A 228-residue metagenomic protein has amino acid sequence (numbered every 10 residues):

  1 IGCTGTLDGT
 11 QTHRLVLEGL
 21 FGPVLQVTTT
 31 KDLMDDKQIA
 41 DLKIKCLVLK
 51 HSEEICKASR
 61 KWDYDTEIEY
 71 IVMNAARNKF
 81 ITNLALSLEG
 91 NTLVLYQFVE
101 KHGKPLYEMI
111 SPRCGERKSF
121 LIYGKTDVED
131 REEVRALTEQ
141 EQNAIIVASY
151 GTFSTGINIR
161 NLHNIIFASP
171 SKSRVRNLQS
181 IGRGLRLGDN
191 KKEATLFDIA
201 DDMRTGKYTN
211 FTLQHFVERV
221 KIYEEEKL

Functional and structural regions predicted by a protein language model:
I1, N91, E141-I145: Loop/turn-to-beta-strand initiation segments
I1-K45, Y223: Post-DEXD/H (motif II) to motif III coupling segment of the RecA-like Helicase ATP-binding lobe
C3, L93-Q97, I122, A168 (+1 more regions): Short hydrophobic segments within beta-strands
C3-L7, Q97-V99, A148-G151: A short beta-strand-to-loop transition that corresponds to the Sensor-1 phosphate-sensing loop of AAA+ P-loop ATPases
H13, F21-V24, A40-K43, G115-K118 (+3 more regions): Short glycine-/polar-rich loops that comprise or flank the Walker A/P-loop and associated switch/sensor motifs
K57-Q97, K101-P112: Conserved interdomain hinge at the start of the Helicase C-terminal
L93, Y107, S111-E132: Conserved RecA-like helicase motor-core motifs
G124-E225: Conserved RecA-like P-loop NTPase helicase motor core
